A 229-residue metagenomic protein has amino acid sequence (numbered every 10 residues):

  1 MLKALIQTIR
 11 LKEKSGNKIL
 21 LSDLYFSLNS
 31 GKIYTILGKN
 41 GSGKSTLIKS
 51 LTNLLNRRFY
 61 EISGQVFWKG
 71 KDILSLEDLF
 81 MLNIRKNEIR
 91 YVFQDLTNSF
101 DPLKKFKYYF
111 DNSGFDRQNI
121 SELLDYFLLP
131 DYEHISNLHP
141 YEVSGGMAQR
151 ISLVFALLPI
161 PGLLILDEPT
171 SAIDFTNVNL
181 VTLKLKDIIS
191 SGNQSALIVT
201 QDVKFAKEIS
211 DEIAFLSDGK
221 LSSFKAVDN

Functional and structural regions predicted by a protein language model:
L37-K39: The feature captures the beta-strand-to-loop junction immediately N-terminal to the Walker
Y60-D72: Conserved ABC transporter NBD signature motif
I73-R90: ABC ATPase NBD coupling module
D95, P102-R117: Q-loop/switch helix immediately C-terminal to the Walker
H139-V143: Conserved ABC ATPase signature
L158-G162: A short, proline-enriched helix->beta-strand linker immediately N-terminal to the Walker B motif in ABC-type P-loop
T200-Q201: H-loop/switch region of ABC-family ATPase nucleotide-binding domains
